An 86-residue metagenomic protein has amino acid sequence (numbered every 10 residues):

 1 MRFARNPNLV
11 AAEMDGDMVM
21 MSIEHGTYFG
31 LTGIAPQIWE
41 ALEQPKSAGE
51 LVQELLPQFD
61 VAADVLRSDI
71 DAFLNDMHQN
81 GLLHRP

Functional and structural regions predicted by a protein language model:
M1-M18: Long, low-complexity, charged/polar intrinsically disordered regions in eukaryotic proteins
M14, T27-P86: Long, charge-rich, low-complexity alpha-helical segments
